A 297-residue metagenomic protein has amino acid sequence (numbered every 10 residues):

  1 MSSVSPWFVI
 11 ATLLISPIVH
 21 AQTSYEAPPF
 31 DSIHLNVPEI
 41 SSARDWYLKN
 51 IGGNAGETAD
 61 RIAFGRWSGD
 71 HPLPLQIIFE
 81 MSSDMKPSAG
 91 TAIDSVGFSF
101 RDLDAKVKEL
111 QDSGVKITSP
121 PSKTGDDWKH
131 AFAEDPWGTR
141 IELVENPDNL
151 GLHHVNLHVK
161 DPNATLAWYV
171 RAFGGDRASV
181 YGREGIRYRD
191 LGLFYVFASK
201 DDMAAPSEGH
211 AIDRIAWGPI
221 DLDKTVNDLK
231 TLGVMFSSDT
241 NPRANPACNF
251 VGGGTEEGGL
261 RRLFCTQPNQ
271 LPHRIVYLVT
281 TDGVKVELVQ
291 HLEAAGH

Functional and structural regions predicted by a protein language model:
S5-P17: Bacterial N-terminal signal peptides
Q22-Y25, T58, V107-L157, S179-R189 (+3 more regions): Vicinal oxygen chelate
Y25-A27, D31-Q76, A105, S122-F132 (+5 more regions): Core segments of cupin and vicinal oxygen chelate
P28-P38, A63-R66, M85-L110, K129-E134 (+4 more regions): Vicinal oxygen chelate
Q76-D84, I141-E145, A198-D202: Amphipathic N-proximal alpha-helical interface segments
S83-M85, D202-A204, R262-T266: Short, P/G- and charge-enriched loop/turn segments at secondary-structure junctions
Y169, D201, R243-A247: Long, low-complexity, intrinsically disordered C-terminal regions of large eukaryotic nuclear proteins involved in RNA
